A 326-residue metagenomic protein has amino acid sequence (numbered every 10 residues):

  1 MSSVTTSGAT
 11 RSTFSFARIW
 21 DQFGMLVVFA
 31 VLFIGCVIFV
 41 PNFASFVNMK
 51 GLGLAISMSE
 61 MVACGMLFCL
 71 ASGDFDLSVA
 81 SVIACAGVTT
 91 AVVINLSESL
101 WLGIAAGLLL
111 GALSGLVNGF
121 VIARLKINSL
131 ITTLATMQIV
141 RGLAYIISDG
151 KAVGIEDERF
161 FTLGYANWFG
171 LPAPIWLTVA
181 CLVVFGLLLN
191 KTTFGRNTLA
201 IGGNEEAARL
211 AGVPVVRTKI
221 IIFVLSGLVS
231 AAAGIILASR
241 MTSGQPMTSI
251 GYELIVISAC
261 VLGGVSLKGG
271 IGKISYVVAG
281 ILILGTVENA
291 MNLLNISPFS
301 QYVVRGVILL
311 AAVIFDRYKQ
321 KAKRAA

Functional and structural regions predicted by a protein language model:
M1-I34, L210-R217, M291-A326: Cytosolic-side transmembrane-helix boundaries in multi-pass membrane proteins
T13-A17, F75, N95, L113-V153 (+3 more regions): Short loop segments and helix-boundary regions at transmembrane helix junctions of multi-pass inner-membrane proteins
M25-I38, M66, M137, R141 (+5 more regions): Hydrophobic core segments of alpha-helical transmembrane domains in multi-pass membrane transport and ion-translocation
V31-L96, V121-K126, G264-I274, V307: Single transmembrane alpha-helix segments in multi-pass membrane proteins
F39-G51, A144-G150, L189-G195, I222-S258 (+1 more regions): Inter-helical junctions in multi-pass inner-membrane proteins, predominant in energy-converting antiporter-like
S99-G107, L113-N118, I122, F169-G244: Helix-loop-helix "hairpin" substructures at the membrane interface of multi-pass membrane proteins
L125, S129-T192, T218-I221, R240-S249 (+2 more regions): Transmembrane helix-bundle core of multi-pass membrane transporters and related energy-transducing complexes
S230, R240-G306: Transmembrane alpha-helical segments in multi-pass inner-membrane proteins
